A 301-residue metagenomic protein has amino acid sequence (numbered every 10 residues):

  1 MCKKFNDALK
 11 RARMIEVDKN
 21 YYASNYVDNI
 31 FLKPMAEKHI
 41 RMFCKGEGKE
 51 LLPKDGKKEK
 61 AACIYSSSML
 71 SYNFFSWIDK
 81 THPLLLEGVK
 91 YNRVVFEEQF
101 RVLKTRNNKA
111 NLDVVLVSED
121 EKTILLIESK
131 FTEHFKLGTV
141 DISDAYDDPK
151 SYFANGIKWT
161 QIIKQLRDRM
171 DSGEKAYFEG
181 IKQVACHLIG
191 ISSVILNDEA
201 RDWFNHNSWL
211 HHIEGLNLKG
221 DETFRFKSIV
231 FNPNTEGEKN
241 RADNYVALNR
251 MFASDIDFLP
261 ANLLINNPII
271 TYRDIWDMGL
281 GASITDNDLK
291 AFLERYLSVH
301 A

Functional and structural regions predicted by a protein language model:
M1-A301: Charged, terminal alpha-helix-loop-beta segments that serve as non-catalytic nucleic-acid engagement and/or assembly
